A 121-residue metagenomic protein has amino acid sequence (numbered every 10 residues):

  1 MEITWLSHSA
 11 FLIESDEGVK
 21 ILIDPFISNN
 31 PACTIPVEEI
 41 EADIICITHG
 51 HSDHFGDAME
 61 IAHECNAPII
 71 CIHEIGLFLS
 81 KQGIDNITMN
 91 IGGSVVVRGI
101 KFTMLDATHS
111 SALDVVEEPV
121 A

Functional and structural regions predicted by a protein language model:
M1-E2, E14-I21, S94-F102: Beta-strand-turn-beta hairpins that frame and shape the catalytic cleft of phosphate-ester-processing enzymes
I3, I45, I69, F102-M104: Generic preference for hydrophobic
I3-L6, P25-A32, D85-N86: Short gly/ser/thr-rich secondary-structure transition/capping motifs
F11, I44-C46, S52, P68-C71 (+2 more regions): Catalytic phosphate/metal-binding cores of nucleic-acid and nucleotide-processing enzymes, i.e., regions that mediate
L12-H51, G56-E60, E74, S110-V120: Pre-active-site segment of Zn-dependent metallo-hydrolases
V19, E64-P68: A short helix->loop->beta-strand "cap" motif at the edges of active sites that frequently abuts
G56-C65, S80-G83: Metal-dependent catalytic neighborhoods of phosphoester/phosphodiester hydrolases
H73-A121: Metallo-beta-lactamase
